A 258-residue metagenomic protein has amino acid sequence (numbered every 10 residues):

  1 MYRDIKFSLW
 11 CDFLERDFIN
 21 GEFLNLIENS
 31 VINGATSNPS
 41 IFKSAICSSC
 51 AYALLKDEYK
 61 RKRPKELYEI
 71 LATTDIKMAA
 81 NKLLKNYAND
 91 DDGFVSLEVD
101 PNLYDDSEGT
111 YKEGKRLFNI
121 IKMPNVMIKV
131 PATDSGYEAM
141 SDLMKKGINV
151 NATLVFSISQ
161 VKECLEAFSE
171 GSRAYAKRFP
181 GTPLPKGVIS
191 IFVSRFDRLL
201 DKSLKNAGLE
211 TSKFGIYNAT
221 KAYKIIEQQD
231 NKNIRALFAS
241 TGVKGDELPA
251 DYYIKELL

Functional and structural regions predicted by a protein language model:
M1-E22: N- or domain-start disorder-to-order transition segments that initiate the globular core
Y2, I27-S30, N81-D90, K115-K122 (+2 more regions): Acidic (Asp/Glu)-rich catalytic clusters
D12, P124-T133, I148-Q160: Catalytic beta/alpha-barrel core
F13, A45, Y59-L71, V95 (+5 more regions): Domain-level signal for soluble alpha/beta catalytic cores
F18-L54: An N-terminal structural lobe/cap that precedes and organizes the functional/catalytic core across diverse proteins
N20-I27, E138-M140, V161-E166, D246-L248: Catalytic cores of alpha/beta
I41-K43, S48-A139: Active-site beta->alpha loop and helix N-cap motifs at the rims of alpha/beta catalytic domains
N149-L258: Catalytic alpha/beta core domains of metabolic enzymes, predominantly
